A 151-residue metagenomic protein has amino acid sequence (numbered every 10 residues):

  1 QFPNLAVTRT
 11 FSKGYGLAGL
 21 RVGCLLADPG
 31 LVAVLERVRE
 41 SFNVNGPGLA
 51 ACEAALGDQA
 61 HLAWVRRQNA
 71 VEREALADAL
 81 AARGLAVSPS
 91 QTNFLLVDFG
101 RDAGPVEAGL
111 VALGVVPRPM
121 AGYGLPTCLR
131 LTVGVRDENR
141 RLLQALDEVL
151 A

Functional and structural regions predicted by a protein language model:
Q1, C24-L26, V106, R136-D137: Short, hinge-like loop/turn segments at secondary-structure boundaries
F2-L5, G114-V115: Glycine-enriched alpha-helix->loop->beta-strand junction motifs that scaffold or abut catalytic
N4-A81, A86-S88: PLP-dependent aminotransferase class I/II
R9-T10, V97, P117-M120: Thr-Gly-centered strand-to-loop micro-motif
G19, Q91, G124-T127: Short acidic/glycine-enriched loop/turn segments that link adjacent beta-strands
L26, L96-D98, T132-G134: Short hydrophobic/aromatic beta-strand micro-patches that form the beta-sheet surface supporting nucleotide- or nucleic
N69-A70, E74, D78-L113, L129: Conserved PLP-binding catalytic core of the aspartate aminotransferase-like
G109-R118, G122-A151: PLP-dependent enzyme catalytic core of the Aspartate aminotransferase-like
